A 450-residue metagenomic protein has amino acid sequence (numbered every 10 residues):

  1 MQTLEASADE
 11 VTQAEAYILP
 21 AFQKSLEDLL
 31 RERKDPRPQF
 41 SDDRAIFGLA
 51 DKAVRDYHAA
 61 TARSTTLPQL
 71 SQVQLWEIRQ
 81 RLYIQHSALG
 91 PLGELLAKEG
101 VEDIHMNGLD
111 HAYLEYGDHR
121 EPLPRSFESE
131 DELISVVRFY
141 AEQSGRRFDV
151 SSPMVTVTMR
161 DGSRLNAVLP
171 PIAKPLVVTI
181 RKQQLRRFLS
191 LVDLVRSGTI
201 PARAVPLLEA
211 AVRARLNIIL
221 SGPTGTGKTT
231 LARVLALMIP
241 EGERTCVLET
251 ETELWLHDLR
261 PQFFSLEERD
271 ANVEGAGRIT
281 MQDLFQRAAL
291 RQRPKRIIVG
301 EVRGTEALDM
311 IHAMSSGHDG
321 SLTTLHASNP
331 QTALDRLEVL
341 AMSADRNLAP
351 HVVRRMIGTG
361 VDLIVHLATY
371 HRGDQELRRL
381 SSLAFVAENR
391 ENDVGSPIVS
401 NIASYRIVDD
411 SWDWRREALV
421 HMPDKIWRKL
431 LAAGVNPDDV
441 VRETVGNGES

Functional and structural regions predicted by a protein language model:
M1-F148: N-terminal accessory targeting/assembly segments
S87-A97, Y140-V157, E243, A344-H351 (+1 more regions): Active-site phosphate-binding and catalytic loops of NTP-dependent enzymes
H111-A214: P-loop NTP-binding catalytic core
R215-I218, V234-G358, A368: Switch/coupling sub-region of P-loop NTPases
P223-T224: The conserved Walker
K228: Conserved lysine of the Walker
T324-D409: Replace "adjacent to P-loop NTPase cores in ATP/GTP-dependent enzymes" with "adjacent to NTP-binding cores
D374-S450: NTP-binding/hydrolysis catalytic cores, primarily Walker-type P-loop NTPases
